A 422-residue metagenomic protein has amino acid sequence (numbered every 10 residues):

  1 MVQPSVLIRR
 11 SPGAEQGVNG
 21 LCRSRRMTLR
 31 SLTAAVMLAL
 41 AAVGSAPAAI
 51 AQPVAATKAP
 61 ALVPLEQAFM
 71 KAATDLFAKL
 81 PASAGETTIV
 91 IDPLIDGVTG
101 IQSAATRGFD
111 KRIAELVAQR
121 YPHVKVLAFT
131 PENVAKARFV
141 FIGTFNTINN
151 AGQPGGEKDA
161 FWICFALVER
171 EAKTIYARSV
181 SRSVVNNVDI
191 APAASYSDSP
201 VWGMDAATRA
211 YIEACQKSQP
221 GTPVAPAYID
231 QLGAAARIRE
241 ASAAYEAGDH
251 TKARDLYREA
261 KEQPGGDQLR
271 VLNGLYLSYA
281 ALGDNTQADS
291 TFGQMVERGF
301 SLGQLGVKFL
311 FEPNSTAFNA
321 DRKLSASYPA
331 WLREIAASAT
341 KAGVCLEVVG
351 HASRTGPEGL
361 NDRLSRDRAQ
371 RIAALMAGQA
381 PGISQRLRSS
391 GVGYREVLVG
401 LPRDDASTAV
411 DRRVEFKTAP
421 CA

Functional and structural regions predicted by a protein language model:
Q52-E86, R170-E262: C-terminal/domain-edge helix-coil "capping" segments
P53-Q67, F300-E334, A352-G359: Short, solvent-exposed beta-strand/turn patches at coil↔beta or beta↔helix junctions that act as interaction loops
L65-A84, T316-V349, A377-G378, F416-A422: Periplasmic peptidoglycan-binding/anchoring modules of Gram-negative envelope and division proteins
F69, A73-L76, T88-P93, L127-A166: A short, hydrophobic beta-strand-centered structural micro-motif
L80-A135, T174, Q379, S384: N-terminal segment of the mature soluble domain
G100-E115, T286, N319-K323, H351-A422: Periplasmic OmpA-like peptidoglycan-binding domain that tethers envelope proteins to the cell wall
L256-A281: Short, charge-rich amphipathic alpha-helical segments embedded in non-transmembrane helical bundles/solenoids
A260-K261, Q294-V296, L302: Alpha-helical solenoid scaffolds that mediate protein-protein interactions, centered on TPR/SEL1-like repeats but also
